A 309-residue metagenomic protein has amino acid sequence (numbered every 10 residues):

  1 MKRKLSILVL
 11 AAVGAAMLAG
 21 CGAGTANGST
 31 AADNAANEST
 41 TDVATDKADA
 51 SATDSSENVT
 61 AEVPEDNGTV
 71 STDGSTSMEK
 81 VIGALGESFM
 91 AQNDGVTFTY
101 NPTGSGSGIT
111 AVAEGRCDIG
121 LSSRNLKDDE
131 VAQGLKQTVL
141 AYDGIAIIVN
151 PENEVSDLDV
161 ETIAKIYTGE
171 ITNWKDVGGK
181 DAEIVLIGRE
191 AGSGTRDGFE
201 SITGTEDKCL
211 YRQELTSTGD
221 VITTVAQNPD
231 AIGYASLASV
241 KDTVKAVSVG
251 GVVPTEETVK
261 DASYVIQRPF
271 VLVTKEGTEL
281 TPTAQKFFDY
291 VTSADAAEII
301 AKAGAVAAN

Functional and structural regions predicted by a protein language model:
M1-I7, A11: Positively charged n-region of N-terminal signal peptides that target proteins for export
K4, G22-N309: Exported/periplasmic ABC-transporter solute-binding proteins
V9, C21-G22: N-terminal leader and targeting sequences that precede the mature domain
A16-G20: C-terminal motif of bacterial Sec signal peptides marking the signal peptidase cleavage site
